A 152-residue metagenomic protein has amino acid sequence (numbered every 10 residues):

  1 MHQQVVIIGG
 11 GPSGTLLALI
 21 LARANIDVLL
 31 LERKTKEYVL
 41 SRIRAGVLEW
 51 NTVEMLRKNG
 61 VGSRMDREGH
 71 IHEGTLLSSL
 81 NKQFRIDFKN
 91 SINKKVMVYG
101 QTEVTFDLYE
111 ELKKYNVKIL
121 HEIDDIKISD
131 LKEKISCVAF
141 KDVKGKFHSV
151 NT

Functional and structural regions predicted by a protein language model:
M1-S13, L29: Beta1/beta-strand and adjacent pyrophosphate-binding region of the FAD-binding site in flavoprotein oxidoreductases
H2-Q3, G145-T152: Core beta-strand elements of the Rossmann-like FAD/NAD(P) dinucleotide-binding domain in flavoenzyme oxidoreductases
I8, A22-R44: Glycine-rich FAD pyrophosphate-binding loop
D27, G62, K118: Residue-level detector of anion-binding/catalytic polar loops
L40-A45, E49-Y115, S129-K132: Active-site-adjacent segment of FAD-dependent monooxygenases/related oxidoreductases
H121-S136: A conserved short coil-to-beta-strand element within the FAD-binding core of flavoproteins
C137-D142: Short beta-strand segments that buttress and anchor functional surface loops
